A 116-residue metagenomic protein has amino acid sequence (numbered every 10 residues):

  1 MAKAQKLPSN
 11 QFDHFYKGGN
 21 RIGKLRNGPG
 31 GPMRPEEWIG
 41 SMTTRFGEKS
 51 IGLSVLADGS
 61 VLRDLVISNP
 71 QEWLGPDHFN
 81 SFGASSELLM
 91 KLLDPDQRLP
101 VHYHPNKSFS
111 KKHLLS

Functional and structural regions predicted by a protein language model:
M1-S116: Transition-metal
